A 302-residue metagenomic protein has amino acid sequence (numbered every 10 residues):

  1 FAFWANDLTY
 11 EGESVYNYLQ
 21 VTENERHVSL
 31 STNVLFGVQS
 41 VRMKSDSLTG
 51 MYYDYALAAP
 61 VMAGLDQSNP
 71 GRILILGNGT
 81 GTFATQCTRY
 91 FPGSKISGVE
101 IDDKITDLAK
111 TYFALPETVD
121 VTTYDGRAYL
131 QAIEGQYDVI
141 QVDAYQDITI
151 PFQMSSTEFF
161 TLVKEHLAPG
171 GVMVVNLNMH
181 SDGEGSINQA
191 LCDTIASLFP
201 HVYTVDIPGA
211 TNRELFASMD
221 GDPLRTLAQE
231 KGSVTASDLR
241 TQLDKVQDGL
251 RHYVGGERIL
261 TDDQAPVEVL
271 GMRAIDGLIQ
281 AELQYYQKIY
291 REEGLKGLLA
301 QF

Functional and structural regions predicted by a protein language model:
F1-S40, S45-D46, Y52, A58-G64 (+1 more regions): Soluble small-group transferase modules, centered on the S-adenosyl donor enzyme superfamily
S47, D54-V174, N178, D182-N188 (+5 more regions): The AdoMet/dcAdoMet-binding core of the Class I SAM-like
